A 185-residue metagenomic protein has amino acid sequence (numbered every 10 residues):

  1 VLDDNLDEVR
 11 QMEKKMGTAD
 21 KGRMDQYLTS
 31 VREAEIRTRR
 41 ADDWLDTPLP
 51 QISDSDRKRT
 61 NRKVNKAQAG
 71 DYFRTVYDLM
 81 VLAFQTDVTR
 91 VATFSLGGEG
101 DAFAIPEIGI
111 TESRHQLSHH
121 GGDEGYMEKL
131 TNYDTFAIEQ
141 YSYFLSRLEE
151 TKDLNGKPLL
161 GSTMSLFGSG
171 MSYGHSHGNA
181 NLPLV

Functional and structural regions predicted by a protein language model:
V1-V185: Ligand-binding pockets and gating/stacking loops
